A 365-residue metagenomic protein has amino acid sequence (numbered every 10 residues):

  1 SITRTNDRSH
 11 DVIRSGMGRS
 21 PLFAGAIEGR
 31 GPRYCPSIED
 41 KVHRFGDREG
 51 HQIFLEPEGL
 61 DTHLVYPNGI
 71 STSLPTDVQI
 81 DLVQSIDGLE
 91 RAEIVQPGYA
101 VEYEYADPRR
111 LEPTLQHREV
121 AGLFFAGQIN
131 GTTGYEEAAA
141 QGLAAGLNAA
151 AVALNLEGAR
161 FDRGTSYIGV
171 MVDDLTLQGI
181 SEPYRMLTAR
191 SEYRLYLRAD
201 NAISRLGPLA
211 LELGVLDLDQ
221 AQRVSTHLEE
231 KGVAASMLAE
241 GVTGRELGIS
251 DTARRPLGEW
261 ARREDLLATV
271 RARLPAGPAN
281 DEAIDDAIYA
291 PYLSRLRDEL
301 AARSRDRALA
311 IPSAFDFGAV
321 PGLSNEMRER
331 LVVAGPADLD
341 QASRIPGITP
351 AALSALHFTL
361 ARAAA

Functional and structural regions predicted by a protein language model:
S1-I80, G88, L177-A261: An anion/pyrophosphate-binding glycine-rich loop and adjacent beta-alpha core in soluble alpha-beta enzymes
Y66-N130, R160-D173, P278-R330: A glycine-rich dinucleotide-binding beta-alpha-beta segment and adjacent secondary-structure elements that constitute
I86, R91, A144-V152, A342: Glycine-rich loop(s) and the adjacent beta-strand/alpha-helix scaffold that form part
Q128-E136, E192-R194: Glycine-rich phosphate/pyrophosphate-binding beta-alpha loops
A138-F161: Internal hydrophobic alpha-helix adjacent to the cofactor/substrate pocket in enzyme cavities
N155-I168, H357-A365: Charge-dense, low-complexity polyampholytic segments
R190, R198, A202, G207-A364: Extended, charge-enriched "interface" segments that sit outside catalytic cores
